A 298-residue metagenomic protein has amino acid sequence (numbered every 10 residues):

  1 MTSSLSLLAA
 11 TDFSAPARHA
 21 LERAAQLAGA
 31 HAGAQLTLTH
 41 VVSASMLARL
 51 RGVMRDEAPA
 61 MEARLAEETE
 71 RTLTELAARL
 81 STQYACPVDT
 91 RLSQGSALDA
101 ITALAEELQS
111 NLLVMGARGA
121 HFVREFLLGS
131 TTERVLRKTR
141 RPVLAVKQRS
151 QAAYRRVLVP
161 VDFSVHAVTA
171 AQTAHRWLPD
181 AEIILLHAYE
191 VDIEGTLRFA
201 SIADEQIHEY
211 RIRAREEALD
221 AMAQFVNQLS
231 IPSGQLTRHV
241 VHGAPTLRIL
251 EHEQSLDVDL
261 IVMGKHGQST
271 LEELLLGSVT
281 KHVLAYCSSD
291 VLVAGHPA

Functional and structural regions predicted by a protein language model:
M1-E57, R156-E205: Small/aliphatic-rich secondary-structure junction motif
M1-S3, P16, R23-Q26, Q35 (+7 more regions): Structural beta-alpha unit
H40, A117, H187, G264-H266 (+1 more regions): Short secondary-structure boundary segments
E57-R71, D204-E217: A short acidic, glycine-rich active-site loop that binds or catalyzes chemistry on phosphate/adenosine moieties
L112-R134, A153-Y154, L260-Y286: Glycine-rich, Arg-bearing micro-motifs that act as flexible, cationic patches
G116-A117, V143-Q148, V291-G295: Short beta-strand elements of ligand-binding domains
S130-R149: Short, structured interface segments
V240, L247-D257, K265-L274, S278-P297: Protein-protein interaction modules outside structured cores
